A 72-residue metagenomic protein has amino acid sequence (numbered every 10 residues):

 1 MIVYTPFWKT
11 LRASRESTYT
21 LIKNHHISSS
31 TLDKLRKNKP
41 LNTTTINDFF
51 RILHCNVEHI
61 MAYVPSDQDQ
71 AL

Functional and structural regions predicted by a protein language model:
M1-T20: A short, Lys/Arg-rich alpha-helix, primarily the initiator
K9-T10, M61-L72: Short, charged recognition helix plus adjacent turn of helix-turn-helix-like nucleic-acid-binding domains
R12, K23, R51: Alpha-helical residues within the helix-turn-helix
R15-D33: Short alpha-helical DNA-recognition segment
S28, K39, V64-D67: The DNA-recognition helices of helix-turn-helix-type DNA-binding domains
T45-F50, I60-M61: Hydrophobic micro-packing sites on short alpha-helices
